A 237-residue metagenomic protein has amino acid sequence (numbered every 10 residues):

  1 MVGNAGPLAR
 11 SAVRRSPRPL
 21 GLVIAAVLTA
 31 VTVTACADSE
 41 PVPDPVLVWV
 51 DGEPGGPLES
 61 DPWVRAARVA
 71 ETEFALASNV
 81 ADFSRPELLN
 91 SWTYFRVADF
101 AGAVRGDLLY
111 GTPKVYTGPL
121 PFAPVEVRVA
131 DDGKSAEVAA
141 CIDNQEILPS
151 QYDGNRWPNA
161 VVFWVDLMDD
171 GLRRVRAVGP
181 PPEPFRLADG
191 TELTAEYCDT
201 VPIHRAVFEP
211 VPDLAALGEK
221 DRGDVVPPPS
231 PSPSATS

Functional and structural regions predicted by a protein language model:
G3-V23: Bacterial N-terminal signal peptides that target proteins for export
L8, V13, G133, P227-P231: Intrinsic disorder/low-complexity segments
I24-T29: Hydrophobic helical h-region of N-terminal Sec-dependent signal peptides in bacterial secretory/periplasmic proteins
V31-A35: C-terminal motif of bacterial Sec signal peptides marking the signal peptidase cleavage site
A37-S39: Bacterial signal peptide processing site
P41-P119: Core segments of small alpha/beta cavity-forming domains
F83-F185: Structured, amphipathic secondary-structure segments that form assembly/contact surfaces in multi-subunit
G171-S237: Low-complexity, intrinsically disordered terminal/linker segments enriched in charged and Gly/Pro repeats
